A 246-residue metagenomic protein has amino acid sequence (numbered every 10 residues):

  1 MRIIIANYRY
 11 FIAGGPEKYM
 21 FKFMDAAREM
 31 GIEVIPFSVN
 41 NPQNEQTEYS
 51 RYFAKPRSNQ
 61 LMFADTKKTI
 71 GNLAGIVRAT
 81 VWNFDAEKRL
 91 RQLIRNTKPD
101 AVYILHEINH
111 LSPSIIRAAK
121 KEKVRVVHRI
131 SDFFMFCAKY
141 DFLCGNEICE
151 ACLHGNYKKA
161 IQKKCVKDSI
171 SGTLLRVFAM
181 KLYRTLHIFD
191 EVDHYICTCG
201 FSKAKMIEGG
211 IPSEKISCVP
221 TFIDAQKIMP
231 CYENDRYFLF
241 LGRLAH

Functional and structural regions predicted by a protein language model:
M1-N44, Y49, R95-T97, I115 (+1 more regions): N-terminal subdomain of nucleotide-sugar transferases
R9-F11, F222, L241-A245: Short donor-sugar binding/catalytic loops of nucleotide-sugar-dependent glycosyltransferases, especially enzymes
E29-A101: A conserved catalytic-core segment of Leloir-type glycosyltransferases
N40, F201, F222: Carbohydrate-associated surface elements
R91-L111, V124-R129, F134: Short N-terminal targeting/anchoring amphipathic segment
K121, F134, E150-H194, A204: Membrane-proximal helix-turn-helix segments that form the acceptor-binding/catalytic region of lipid-linked
I196, Y232-H246: Conserved donor-binding/catalytic core segment of Leloir-type glycosyltransferases
I207-E208, S213-R236: Acidic anion/phosphate-binding donor-loop and adjacent secondary structure in glycosyltransferase catalytic cores
